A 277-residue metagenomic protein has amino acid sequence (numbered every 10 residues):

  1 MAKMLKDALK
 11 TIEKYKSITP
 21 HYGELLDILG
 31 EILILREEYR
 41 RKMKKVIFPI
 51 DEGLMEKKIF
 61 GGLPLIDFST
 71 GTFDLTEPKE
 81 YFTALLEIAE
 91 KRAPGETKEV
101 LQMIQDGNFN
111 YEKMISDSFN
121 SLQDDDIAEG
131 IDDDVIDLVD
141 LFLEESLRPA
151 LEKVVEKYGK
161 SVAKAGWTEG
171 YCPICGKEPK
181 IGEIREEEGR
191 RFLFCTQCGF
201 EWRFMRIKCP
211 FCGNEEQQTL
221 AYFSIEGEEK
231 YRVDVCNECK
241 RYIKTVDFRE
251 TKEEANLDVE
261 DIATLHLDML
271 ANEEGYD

Functional and structural regions predicted by a protein language model:
A2-G159: N-terminal alpha-helical interaction blocks
K153-A271: Cys/His-clustered metal-coordination modules, chiefly Zn-binding fingers
G275-Y276: Extended, helix-rich structural scaffolds rather than catalytic motifs
